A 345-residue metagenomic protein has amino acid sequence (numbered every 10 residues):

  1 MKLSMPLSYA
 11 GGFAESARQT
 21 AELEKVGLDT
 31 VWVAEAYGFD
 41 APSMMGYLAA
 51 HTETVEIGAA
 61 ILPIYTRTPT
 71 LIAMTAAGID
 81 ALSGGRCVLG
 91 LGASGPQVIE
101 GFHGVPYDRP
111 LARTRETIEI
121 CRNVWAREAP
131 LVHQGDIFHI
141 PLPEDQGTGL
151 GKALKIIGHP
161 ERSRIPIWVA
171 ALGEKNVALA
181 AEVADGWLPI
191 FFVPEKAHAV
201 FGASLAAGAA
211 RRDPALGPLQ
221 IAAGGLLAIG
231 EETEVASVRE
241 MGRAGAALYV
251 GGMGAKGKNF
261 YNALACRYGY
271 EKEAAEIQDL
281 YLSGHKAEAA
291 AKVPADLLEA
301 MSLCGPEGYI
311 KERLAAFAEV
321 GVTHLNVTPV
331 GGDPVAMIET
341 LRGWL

Functional and structural regions predicted by a protein language model:
M1-L345: Active-site-adjacent structural elements that line small-molecule/cofactor binding pockets in enzymes
